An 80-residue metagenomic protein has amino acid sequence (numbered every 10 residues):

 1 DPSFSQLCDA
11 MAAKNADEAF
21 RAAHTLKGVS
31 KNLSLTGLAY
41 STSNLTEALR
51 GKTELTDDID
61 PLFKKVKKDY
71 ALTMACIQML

Functional and structural regions predicted by a protein language model:
D1-K14, M74-L80: Generic hydrophobic segment detector
D1-S5, A23, T42, I59: Residue-level signal for cytosolic alpha-helical hairpin/rod architecture
L7-A19, L33, K52-D57: Short helix-adjacent coil turns
V29-L80: Amphipathic, coiled-coil-like alpha-helical segments
